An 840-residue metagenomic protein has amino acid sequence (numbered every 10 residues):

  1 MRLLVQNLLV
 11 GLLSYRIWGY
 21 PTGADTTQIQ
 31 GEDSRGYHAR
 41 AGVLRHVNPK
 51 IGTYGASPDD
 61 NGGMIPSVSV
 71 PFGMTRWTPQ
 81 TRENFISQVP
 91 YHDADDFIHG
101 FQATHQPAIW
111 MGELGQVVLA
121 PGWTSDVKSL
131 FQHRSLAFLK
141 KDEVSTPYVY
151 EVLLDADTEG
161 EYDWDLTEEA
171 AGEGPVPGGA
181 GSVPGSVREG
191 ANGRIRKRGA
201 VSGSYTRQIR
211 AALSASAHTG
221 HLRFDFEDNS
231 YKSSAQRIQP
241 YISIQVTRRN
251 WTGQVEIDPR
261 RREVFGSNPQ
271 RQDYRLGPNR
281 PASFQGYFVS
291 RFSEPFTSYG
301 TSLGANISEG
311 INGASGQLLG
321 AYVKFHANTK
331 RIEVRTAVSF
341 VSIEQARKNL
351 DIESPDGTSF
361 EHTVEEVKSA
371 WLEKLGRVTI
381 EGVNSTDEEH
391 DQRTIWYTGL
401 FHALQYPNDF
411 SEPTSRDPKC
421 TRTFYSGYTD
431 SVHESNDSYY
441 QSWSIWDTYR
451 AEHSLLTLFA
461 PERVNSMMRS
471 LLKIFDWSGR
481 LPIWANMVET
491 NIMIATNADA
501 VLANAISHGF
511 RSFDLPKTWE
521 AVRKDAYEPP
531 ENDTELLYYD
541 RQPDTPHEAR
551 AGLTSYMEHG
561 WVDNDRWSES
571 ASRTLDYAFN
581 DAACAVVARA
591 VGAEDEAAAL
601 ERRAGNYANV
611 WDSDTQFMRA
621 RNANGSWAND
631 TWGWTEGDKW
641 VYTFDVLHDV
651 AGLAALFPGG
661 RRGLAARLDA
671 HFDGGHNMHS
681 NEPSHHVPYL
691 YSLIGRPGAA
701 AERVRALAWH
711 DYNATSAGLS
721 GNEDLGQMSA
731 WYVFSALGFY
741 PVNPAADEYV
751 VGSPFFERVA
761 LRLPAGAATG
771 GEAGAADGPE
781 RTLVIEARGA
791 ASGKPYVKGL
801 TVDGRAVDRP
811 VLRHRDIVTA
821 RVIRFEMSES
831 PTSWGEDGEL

Functional and structural regions predicted by a protein language model:
M1-P21: Fungal secretory targeting signals
Y20-G179, P184-H453, T457-A500, I506-L575 (+10 more regions): Accessory carbohydrate-recognition regions in carbohydrate-active enzymes
N580: ATP-dependent phospho-/nucleotidyl transfer catalytic cores
R619-A620: Short acidic alpha-helical/loop segments enriched in Asp/Glu that coordinate divalent cations
P744-A745, E757-E786: Carbohydrate-binding surface patches
